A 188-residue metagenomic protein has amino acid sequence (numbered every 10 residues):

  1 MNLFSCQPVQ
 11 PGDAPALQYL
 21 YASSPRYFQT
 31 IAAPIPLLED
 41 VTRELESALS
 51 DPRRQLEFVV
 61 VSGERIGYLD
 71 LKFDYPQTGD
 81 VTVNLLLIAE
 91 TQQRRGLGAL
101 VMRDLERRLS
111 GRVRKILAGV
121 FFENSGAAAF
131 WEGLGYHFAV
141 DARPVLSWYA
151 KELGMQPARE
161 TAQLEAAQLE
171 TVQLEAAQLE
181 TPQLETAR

Functional and structural regions predicted by a protein language model:
L3-F4, P8-A14, Q18-Q93, M102-D104 (+3 more regions): Acetyl-CoA-dependent GNAT
Q93, A118-A128, V145-L146: Conserved beta-strand-loop-alpha-helix junction that forms the acyl-donor binding cleft
G96: Glycine-rich phosphate-binding loop
A99, F122-V140: Conserved active-site alpha-helix within GNAT-family acetyltransferase domains
A99, Y149-G154: Accessory recognition modules or surfaces
L109-V120: Conserved GNAT acetyl-CoA-binding A-motif
M155-E160: Short, charged/polar, Gly/Pro-enriched secondary-structure boundary elements
T161-T186: Long, intrinsically disordered low-complexity tandem-repeat segments
